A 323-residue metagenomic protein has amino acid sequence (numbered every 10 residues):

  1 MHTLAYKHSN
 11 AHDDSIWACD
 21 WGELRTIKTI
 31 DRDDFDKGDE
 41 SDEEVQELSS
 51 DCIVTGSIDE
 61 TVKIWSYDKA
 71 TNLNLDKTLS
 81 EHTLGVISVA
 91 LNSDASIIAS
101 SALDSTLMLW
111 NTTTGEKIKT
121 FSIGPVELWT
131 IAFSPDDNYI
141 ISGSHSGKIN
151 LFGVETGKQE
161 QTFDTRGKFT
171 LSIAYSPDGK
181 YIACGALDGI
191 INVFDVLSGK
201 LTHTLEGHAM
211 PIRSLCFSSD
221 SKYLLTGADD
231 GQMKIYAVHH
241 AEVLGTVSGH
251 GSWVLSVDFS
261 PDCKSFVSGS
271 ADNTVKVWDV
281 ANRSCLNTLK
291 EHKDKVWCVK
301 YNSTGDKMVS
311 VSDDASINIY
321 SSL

Functional and structural regions predicted by a protein language model:
H8-I16, L79-V86, S122-L128, D164-T170 (+3 more regions): WD40/WD-repeat beta-propeller blade N-cap
E23-T26, E47-S49, S93-D94, P135-D136 (+4 more regions): Residue-level detector of Asp-centered blade-edge/turn motifs that repeat once per structural unit in beta-propeller
G56-D59, S101-D104, G143-S146, C184-D188 (+3 more regions): Conserved strand-to-loop turn within each blade of WD40 beta-propeller repeats
V62-S66, L107-W110, I149-F152, I191-F194 (+3 more regions): WD40-repeat beta-propellers
D68-A70, T112-G115, V154-G157, V196-G199 (+3 more regions): Short loop/turn segments that connect beta-strands within beta-propeller blades
W297-L323: Blade-level signature of beta-propeller repeat domains, shared across WD40, Kelch, NHL, RCC1 and BNR/Asp-box propellers
